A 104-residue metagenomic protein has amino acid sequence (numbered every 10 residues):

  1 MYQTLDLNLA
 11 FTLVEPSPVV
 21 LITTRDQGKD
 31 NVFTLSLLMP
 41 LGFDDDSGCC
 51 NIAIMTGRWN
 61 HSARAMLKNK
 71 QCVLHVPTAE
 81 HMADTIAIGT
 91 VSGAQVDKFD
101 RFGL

Functional and structural regions predicted by a protein language model:
M1-T34, M39-L104: Active-site-proximal mixed secondary-structure blocks
